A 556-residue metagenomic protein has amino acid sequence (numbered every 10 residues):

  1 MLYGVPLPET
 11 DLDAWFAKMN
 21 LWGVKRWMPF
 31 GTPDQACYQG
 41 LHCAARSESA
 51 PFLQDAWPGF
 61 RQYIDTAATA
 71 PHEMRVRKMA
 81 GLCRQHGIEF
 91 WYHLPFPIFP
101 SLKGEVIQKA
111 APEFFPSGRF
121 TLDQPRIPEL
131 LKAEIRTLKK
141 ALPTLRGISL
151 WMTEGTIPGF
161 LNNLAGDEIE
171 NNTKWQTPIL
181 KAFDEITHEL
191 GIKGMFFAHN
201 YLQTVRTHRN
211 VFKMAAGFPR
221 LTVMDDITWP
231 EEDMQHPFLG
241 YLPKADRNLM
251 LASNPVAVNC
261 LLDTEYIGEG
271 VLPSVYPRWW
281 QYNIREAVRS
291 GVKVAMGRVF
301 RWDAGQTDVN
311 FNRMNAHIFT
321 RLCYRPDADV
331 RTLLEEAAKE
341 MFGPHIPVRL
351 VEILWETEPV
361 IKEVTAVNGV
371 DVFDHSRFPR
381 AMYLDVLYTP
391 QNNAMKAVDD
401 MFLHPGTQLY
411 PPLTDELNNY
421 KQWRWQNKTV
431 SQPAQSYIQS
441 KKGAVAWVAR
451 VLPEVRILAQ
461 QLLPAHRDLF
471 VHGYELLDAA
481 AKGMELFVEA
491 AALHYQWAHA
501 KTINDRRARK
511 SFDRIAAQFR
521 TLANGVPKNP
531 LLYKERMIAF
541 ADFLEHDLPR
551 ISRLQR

Functional and structural regions predicted by a protein language model:
M1-L2, G59, L493-A498: Acidic/histidine-rich, surface-exposed loop or edge segments in extracytoplasmic proteins
L2-D13, N20-T32, A36-Q54, Y63-P97 (+4 more regions): Catalytic-core regions of glycoside hydrolase
A14-W15, A381: Active-site-adjacent structural elements in enzyme catalytic domains
G291, T320-R556: Catalytic domains of carbohydrate-active enzymes that cleave complex glycans
